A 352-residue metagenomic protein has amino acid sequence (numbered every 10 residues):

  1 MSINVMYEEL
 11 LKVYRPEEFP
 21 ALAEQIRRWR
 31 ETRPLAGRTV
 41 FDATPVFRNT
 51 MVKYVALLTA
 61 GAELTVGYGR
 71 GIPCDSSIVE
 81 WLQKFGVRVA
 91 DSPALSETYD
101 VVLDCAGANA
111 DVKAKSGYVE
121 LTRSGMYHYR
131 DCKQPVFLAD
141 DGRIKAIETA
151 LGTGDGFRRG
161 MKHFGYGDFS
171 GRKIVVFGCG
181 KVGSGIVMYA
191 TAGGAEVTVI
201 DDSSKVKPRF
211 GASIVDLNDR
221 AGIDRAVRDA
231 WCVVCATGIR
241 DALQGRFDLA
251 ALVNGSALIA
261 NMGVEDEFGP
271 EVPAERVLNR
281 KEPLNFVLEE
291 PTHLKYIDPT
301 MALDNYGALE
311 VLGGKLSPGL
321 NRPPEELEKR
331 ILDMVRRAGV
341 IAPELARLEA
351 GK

Functional and structural regions predicted by a protein language model:
S2-L35, V66-S170: Glycine/serine-rich phosphate-binding loop and adjoining beta1-alpha1 elements at the start of nucleotide-handling
M6-A23, F137-F169, L258-K352: Adenosine-phosphate binding glycine-rich loop
A36-T50, G165-T191, D201: Glycine-rich adenosine-cofactor-binding loop
V46-A62: Histidine-anchored nucleotide/phosphate-binding helix
A60-E63, V87, A114-G117, C132-Q134 (+3 more regions): A short helix->loop->beta-strand "cap" motif at the edges of active sites that frequently abuts
L64-I78, F177, A192-G211, L217: NAD(P)-binding Rossmann-fold cofactor-contacting core
R88-T98, D202-D229: Short acidic low-complexity segments
D104, K115-Y127, C232-V277: ADP-ribose/adenylate-binding Rossmann-like module
